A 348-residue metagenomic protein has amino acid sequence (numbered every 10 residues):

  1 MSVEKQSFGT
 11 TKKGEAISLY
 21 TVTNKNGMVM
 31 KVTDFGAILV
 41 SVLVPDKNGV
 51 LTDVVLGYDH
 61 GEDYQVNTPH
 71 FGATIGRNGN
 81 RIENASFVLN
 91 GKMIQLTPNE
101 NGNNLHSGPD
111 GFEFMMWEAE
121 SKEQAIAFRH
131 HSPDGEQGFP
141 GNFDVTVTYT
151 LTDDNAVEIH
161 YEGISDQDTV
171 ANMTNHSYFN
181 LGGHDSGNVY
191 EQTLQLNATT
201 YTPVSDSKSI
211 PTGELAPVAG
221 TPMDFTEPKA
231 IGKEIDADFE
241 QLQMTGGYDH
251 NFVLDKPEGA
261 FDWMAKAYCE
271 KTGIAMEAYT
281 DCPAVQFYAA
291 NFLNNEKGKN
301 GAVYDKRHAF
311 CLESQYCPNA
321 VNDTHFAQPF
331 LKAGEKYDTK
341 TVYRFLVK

Functional and structural regions predicted by a protein language model:
M1-K348: An exposed, glycine/acidic-rich loop-and-rim segment of catalytic or binding clefts
